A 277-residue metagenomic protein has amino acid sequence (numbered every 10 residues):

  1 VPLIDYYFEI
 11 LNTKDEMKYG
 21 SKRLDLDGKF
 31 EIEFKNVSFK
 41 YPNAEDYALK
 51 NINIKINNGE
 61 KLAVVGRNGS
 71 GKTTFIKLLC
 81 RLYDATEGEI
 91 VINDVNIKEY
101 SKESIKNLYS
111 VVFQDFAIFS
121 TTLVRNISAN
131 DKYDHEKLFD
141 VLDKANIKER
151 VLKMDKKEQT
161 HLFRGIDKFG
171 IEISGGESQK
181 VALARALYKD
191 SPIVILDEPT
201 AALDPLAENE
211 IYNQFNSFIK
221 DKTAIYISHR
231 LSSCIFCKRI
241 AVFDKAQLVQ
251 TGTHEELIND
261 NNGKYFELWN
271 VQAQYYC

Functional and structural regions predicted by a protein language model:
V1-N43, D84-V91, Y133-D143, T223: ABC transporter TMD-NBD coupling linker
V65-R67: The feature captures the beta-strand-to-loop junction immediately N-terminal to the Walker
C80: Helix-to-loop junction immediately C-terminal to a conserved catalytic motif
V91, K148-V181, D190, Y275-C277: ABC-fold ATPase nucleotide-binding domain signature/coupling loops
K156-K157, N213, K220, R230 (+1 more regions): C-terminal portion of ABC ATPase nucleotide-binding domains
V194-E198: Catalytic Walker B motif of ABC-type/P-loop ATPase nucleotide-binding domains
P205-A207: Helix N-cap at the start of a conserved alpha-helix in ABC-type nucleotide-binding domains
